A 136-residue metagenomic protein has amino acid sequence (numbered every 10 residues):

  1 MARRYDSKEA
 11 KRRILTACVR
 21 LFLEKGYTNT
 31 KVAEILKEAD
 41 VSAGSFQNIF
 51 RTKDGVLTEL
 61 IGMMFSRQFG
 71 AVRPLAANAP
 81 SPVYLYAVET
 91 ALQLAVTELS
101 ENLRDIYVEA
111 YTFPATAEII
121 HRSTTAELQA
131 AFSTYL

Functional and structural regions predicted by a protein language model:
M1-D6: N-terminal intrinsically disordered/low-complexity leader segments
S7-K11, L15: Onset of an N-terminal alpha helix
R13, L21-G55, E59: Helix-turn-helix
E59, G70-L103, H121-S123: Hydrophobic alpha-helical connector segments
M63-S66: CheY-like receiver
R104-E109: Short, hydrophobic secondary-structure boundary micro-motifs
Y111-L136: Amphipathic alpha-helical packing segments from all-alpha helical-bundle domains
